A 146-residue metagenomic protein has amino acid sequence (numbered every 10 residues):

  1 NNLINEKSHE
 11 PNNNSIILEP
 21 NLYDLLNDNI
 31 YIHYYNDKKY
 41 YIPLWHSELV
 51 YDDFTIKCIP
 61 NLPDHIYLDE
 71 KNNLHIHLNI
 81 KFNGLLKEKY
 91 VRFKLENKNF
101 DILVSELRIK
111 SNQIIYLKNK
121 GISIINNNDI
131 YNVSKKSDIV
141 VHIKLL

Functional and structural regions predicted by a protein language model:
N1-N27: Post-J-domain flank of DnaJ/Hsp40 co-chaperones
D24-L146: Intrinsically disordered, low-complexity linker/assembly segments
